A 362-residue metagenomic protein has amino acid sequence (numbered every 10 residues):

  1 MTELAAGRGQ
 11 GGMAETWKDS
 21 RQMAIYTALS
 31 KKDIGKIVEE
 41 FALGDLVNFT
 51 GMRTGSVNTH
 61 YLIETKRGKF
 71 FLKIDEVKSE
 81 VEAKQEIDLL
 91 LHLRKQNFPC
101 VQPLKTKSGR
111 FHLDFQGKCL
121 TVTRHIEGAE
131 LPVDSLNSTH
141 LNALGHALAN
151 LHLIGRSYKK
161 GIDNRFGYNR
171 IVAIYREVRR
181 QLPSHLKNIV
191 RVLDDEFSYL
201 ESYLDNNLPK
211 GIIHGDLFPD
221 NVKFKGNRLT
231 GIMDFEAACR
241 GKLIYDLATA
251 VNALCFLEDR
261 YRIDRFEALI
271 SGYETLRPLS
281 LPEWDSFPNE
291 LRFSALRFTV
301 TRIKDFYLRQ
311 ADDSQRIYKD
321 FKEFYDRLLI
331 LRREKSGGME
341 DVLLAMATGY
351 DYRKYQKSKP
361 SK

Functional and structural regions predicted by a protein language model:
T2-G7, G11-K107, K225-R228, M346-K362: Conserved NTP-binding catalytic cores of kinases and kinase-like/nucleotidyltransferase enzymes across multiple kinase
L29-E40, K159-K160, A173-G215, K225: An alpha-helical support segment within catalytic cores of ATP-dependent transferases
S56-E64, F71-L72, P103-L104, S198-Y245 (+1 more regions): Active-site acidic catalytic loop and adjacent metal/ATP-binding pocket of ATP-dependent phosphoryl transfer enzymes
T65-Y158: ATP-binding pocket architecture of kinase catalytic cores
D134-K187, L208-K210: A cross-family kinase active-site recognition segment
E177, F298-K362: ATP/Mg2+ or Mg2+-diphosphate-binding catalytic cores that bind nucleotide phosphates or diphosphates via glycine-rich
I244-P278, S294-Q310: Active-site activation/catalytic loop segments of kinase-like enzymes and analogous catalytic loops in related
